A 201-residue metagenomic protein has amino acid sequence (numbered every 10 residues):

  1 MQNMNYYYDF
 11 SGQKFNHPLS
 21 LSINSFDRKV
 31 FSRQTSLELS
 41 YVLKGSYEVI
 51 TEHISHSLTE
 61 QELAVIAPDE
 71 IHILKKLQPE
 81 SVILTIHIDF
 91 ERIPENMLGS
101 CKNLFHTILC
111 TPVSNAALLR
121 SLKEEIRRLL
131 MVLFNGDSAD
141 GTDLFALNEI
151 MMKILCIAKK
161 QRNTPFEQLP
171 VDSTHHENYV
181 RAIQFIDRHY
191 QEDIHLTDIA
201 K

Functional and structural regions predicted by a protein language model:
M1-A64, D69-E70, K76-Q78, K102-L104: Generic protein-terminus/edge-of-domain signal
I50, E95-M97: Residues that scaffold the ATP/ADP-binding catalytic core of kinase and kinase-like folds
Q61, T197-K201: Append "Primarily bacterial transcriptional regulators
V65, L129, D143-L147: Hydrophobic, helix-rich cores of sensory/ligand-binding and other regulatory modules that couple small-molecule
D69-I93, S100: Ligand-binding loop in jelly-roll beta-barrel domains
L109-S121, F134-D198: Short, Lys/Arg-enriched, Trp-marked, Pro/Gly-tolerant hinge/linker segments that flank
S121-R128: Short, well-ordered alpha-helical segments that carry or flank key catalytic/ligand-binding motifs at enzyme/regulatory
